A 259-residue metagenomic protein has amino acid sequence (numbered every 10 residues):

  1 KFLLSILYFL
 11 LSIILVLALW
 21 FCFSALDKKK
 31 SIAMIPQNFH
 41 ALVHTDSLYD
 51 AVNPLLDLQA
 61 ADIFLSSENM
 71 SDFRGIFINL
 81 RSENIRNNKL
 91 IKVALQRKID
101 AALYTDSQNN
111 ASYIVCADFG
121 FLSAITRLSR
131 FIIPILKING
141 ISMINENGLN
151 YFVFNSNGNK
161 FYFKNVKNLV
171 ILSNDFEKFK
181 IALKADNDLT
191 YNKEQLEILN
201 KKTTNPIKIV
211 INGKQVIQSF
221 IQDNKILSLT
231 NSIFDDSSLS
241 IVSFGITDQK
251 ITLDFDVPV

Functional and structural regions predicted by a protein language model:
L4-Y8, I13-G140, I144-Y151, E197-I233 (+1 more regions): Structural boundary/hinge residues at secondary-structure and domain interfaces
T105, M143-E146, F163-V166, S173 (+1 more regions): Generic beta-strand structural signal
N145, V153-N157, S237: Short solvent-exposed loop/turn micro-motifs enriched in small/polar/acidic residues
F152-N224: A conserved glycine-rich beta-strand in the N-terminal activation segment of trypsin-fold
N174-K184, L227-T247: Extended, charge-rich low-complexity interaction segments
